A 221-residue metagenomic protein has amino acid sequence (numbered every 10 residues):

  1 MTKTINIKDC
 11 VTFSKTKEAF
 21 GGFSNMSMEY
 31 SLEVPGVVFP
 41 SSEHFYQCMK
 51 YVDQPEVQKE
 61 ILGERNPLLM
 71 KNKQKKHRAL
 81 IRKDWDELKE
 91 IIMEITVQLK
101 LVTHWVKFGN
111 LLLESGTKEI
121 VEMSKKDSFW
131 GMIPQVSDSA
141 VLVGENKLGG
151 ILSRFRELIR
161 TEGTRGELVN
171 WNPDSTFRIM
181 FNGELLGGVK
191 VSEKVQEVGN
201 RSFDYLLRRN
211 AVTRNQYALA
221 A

Functional and structural regions predicted by a protein language model:
M1-A221: Charged, low-complexity intrinsically disordered segments
